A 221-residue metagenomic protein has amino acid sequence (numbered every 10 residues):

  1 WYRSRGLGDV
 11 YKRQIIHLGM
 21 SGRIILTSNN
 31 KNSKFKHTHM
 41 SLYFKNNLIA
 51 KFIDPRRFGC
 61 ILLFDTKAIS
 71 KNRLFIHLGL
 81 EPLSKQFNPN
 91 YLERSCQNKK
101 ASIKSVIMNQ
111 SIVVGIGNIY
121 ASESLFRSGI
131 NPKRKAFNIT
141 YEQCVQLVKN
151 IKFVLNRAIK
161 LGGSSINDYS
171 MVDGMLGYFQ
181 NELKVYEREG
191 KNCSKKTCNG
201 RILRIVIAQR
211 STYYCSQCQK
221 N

Functional and structural regions predicted by a protein language model:
W1-L7, Y11: Single conserved hydrophobic/aromatic residue that forms the stacking wall/gate of nucleotide- or nucleobase-binding
R5, K34-S41, E187-E189, N199: A short, compositionally biased
D9, R56, Q217-Q219: Secondary-structure transition/turn motif
D9, Y43-N46, K195-T197: Short acidic, glycine-rich loop/turn motifs
R13, L48-I49, R201, S211: Short, solvent-exposed loop/turn motifs
Q14-V114, Y120-A121, L125-F126, K135: Phosphate/anion-contacting hairpin/loop surfaces
Y91-N221: Basic, nucleic-acid-binding surfaces and adjacent catalytic neighborhoods in DNA/RNA-processing proteins
